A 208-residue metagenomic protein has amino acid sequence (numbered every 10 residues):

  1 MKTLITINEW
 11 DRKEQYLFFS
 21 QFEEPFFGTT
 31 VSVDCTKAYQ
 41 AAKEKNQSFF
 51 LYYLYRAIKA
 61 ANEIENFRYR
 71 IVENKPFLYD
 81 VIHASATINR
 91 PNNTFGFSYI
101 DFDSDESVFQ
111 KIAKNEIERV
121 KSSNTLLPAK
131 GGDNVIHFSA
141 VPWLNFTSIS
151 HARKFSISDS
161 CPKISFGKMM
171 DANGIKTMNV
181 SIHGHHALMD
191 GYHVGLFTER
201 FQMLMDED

Functional and structural regions predicted by a protein language model:
M1-K13, L17-S20, E24-F26, K37-Y39 (+9 more regions): Domain-scale detector for complete catalytic domains at protein termini or as standalone homologs
M1-T30, F50, D133-S139, L144-T177: Flexible, Gly/Pro-enriched loop and linker segments at secondary-structure and domain junctions
L4-I5, V31, A41-K45, A60: Aromatic-residue-lined binding/catalytic grooves and analogous aromatic/hydrophobic interfacial grooves in multimeric
F22-Q40, V81-S104, T177-H183: Acyl/amide activation-and-transfer machinery of modular secondary-metabolite enzymes
Q47-A84, G184: Hydrophobic "lid/gating" helix adjacent to the active-site nucleophile that controls access to an acyl-thioester pocket
P76-L78, T87, L127-G131, S156: Short, conserved, surface-exposed binding loops centered on an aromatic residue
R90-F146: Helical lid/core segments from catalytic subdomains that handle acyl or acyl-like groups
S107, S158-D208: Active-site-proximal acidic secondary-structure segment that organizes catalysis
